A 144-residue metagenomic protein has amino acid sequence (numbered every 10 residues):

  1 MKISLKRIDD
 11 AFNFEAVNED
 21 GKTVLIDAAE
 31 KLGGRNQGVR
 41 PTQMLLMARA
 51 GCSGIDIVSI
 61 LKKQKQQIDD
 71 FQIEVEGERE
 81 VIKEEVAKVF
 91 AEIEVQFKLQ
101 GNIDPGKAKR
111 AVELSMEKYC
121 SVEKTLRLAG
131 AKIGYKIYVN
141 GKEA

Functional and structural regions predicted by a protein language model:
M1-M47, V58-A144: Extended beta-strand/beta-hairpin segments
